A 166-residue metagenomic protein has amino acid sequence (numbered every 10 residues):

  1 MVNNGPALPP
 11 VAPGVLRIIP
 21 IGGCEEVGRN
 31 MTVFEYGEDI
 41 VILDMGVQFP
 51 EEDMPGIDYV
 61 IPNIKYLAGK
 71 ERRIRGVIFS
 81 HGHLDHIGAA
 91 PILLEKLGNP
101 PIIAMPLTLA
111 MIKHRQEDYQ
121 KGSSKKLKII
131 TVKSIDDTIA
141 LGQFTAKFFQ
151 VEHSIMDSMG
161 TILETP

Functional and structural regions predicted by a protein language model:
V2-G5, P10-A12, L107-S158, E164-T165: Metallo-beta-lactamase
G5, V60-Y66, G88-A90, K133 (+1 more regions): A generic local structural motif
L8-P10, V15-C24, G28: N-terminal amphipathic, basic-rich helices that act as targeting or association modules
I18, F34, D44, H81-G82 (+3 more regions): Divalent metal-coordination and catalytic microenvironments
I19, V41, I78, I103 (+2 more regions): Hydrophobic/aromatic beta-strand patches that form the interior of the parallel beta-sheet core in alpha/beta enzyme
C24-R29, Y36-F79, P91-P100, A104-T108 (+1 more regions): Pre-active-site segment of Zn-dependent metallo-hydrolases
V33-E38, S158-P166: Metal-dependent phosphodiesterase/nuclease catalytic metal-binding core
V77-I87, Q150-I155: Histidine-centered catalytic micro-motifs
